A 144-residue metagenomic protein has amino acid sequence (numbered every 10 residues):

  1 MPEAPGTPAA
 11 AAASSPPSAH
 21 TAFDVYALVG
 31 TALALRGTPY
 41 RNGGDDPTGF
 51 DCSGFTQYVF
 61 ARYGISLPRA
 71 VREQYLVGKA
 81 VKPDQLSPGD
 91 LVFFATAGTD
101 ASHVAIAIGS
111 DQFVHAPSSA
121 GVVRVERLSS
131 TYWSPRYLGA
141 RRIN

Functional and structural regions predicted by a protein language model:
E3-A4, P8-H20, A95, A101 (+1 more regions): Aromatic- and glycine-rich peptidoglycan recognition patches
S14-G37: Intrinsic low-complexity, intrinsically disordered segments
A19-Y26, D46-D51, A80, T131: Soluble non-cytosolic domains of exported or imported proteins
A34-P88: Catalytic cysteine-centered active-site loop
